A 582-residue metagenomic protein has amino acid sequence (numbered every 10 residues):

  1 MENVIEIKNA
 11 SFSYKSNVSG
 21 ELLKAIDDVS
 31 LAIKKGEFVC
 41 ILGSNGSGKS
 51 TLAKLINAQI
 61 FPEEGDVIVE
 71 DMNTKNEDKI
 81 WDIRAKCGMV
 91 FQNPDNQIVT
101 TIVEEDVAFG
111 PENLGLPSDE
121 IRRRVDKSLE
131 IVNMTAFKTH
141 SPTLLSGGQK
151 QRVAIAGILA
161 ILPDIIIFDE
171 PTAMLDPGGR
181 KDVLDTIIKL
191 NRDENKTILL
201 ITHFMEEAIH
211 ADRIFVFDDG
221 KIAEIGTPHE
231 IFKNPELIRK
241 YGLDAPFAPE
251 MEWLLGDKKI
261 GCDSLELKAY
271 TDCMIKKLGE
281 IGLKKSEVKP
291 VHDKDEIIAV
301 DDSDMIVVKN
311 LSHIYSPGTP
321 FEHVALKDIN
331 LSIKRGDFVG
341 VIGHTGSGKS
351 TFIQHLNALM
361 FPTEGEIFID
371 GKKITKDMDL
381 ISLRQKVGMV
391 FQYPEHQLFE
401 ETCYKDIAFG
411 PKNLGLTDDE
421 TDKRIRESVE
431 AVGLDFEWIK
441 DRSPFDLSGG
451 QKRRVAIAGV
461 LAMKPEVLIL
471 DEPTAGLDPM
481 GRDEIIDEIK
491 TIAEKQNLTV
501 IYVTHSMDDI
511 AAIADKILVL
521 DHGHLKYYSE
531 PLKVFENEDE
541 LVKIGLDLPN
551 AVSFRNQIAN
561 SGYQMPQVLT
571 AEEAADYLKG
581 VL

Functional and structural regions predicted by a protein language model:
L42-S44, I342-H344: The feature captures the beta-strand-to-loop junction immediately N-terminal to the Walker
N57, N357: Helix-to-loop junction immediately C-terminal to a conserved catalytic motif
D66-D82, E366-S382: ABC ATPase NBD Q-loop/coupling interface
D119-F137, E420-W438: Conserved ABC ATPase "signature" region
S141-L145, Q149, S443-L447, Q451: Conserved ABC ATPase signature
L162, K464: Conserved catalytic motifs of ABC-family nucleotide-binding domains
I166-D169, L468-D471: Catalytic Walker B motif of ABC-type/P-loop ATPase nucleotide-binding domains
